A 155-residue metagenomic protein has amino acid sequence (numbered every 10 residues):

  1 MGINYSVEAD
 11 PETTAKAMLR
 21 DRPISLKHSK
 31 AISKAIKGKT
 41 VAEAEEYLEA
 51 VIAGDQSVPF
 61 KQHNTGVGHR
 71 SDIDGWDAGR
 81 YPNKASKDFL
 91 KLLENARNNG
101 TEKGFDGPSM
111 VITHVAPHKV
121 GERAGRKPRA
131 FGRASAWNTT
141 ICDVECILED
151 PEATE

Functional and structural regions predicted by a protein language model:
G2-D106, I147-L148: Ribosome large-subunit tunnel/peptidyl-transferase-proximal elements
D72-A78, A124-G132: Low-complexity, polar-biased intrinsically disordered regions enriched in Pro/Ser/Thr/Gly
D106-G107, E155: Generic structural signal for short, solvent-exposed loop/turn connectors between secondary structure elements
G107-A130: Extended, charged amphipathic interaction segments
G132-E155: C-terminal edge-of-domain segments
